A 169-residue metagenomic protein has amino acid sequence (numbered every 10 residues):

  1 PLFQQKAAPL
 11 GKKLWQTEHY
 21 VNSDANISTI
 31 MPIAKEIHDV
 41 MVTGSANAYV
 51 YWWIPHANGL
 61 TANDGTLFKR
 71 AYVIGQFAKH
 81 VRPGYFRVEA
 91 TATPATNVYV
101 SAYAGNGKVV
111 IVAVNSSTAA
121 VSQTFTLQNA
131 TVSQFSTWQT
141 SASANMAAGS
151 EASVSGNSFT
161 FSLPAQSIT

Functional and structural regions predicted by a protein language model:
P1, T17-V21, Y51-P55, A113-S117 (+1 more regions): Active-site-proximal beta-strand/loop segments in catalytic clefts of secreted hydrolases
P1-L2, N22-N26, H56-T61, A119-V121 (+1 more regions): Flexible loop/turn segments at secondary-structure boundaries
P1-P9: Acidic, glycine-rich loop-and-beta core segments that form the ion-binding/anion-interacting portion of active sites
G11-K79, V88-T96: Aromatic/acidic polysaccharide-binding cleft in carbohydrate-active enzymes
V40, I74, I111, T137 (+1 more regions): Hydrophobic, well-ordered secondary-structure elements that form the walls of internal hydrophobic environments
T93-S133, Q166: Carbohydrate-binding surface patches
L127-M146: Solvent-exposed beta-hairpin/edge-strand motifs
S150-T169: C-terminal beta-strand-rich structural cap/linker in extracellular carbohydrate-active enzymes
